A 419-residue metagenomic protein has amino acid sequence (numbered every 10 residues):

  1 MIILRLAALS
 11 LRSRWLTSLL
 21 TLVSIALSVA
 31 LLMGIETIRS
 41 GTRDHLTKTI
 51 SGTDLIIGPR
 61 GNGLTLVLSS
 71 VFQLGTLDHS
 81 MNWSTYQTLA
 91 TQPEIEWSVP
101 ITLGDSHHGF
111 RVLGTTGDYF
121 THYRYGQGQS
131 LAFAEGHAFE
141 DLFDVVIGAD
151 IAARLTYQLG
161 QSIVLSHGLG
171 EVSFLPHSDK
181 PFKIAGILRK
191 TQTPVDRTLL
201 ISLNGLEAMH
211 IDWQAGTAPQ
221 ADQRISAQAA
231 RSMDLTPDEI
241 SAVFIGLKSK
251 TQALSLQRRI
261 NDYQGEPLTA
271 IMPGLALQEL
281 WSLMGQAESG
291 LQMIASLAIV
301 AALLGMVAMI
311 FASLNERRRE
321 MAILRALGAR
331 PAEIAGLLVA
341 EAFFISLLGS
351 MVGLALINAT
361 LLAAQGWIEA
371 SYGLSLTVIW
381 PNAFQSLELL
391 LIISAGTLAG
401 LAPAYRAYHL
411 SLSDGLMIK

Functional and structural regions predicted by a protein language model:
M1-M33, D44, R330, V339: N-terminal Sec/SRP start-transfer signal
L11, R325-A332, L410, K419: Short helix-to-coil transition segments within interhelical loops that connect adjacent transmembrane helices
G34-T121, Q129, A138-D141, D262 (+1 more regions): Hydrophobic, regular-secondary-structure patches
S106-G117, G126-A218: Hydrophobic secondary-structure segments that place a key small or acidic residue at a functional site
P176-K183, I187-E288: Mechanotransmission and gating elements of multispan inner-membrane complexes involved in transport and envelope
A298-V307, F311-S313, R318-Q365, L387 (+2 more regions): Transmembrane alpha-helical interface segments in multi-pass membrane proteins
M351-L391, L401-D414: Short helix-loop junctions at transmembrane helix boundaries
